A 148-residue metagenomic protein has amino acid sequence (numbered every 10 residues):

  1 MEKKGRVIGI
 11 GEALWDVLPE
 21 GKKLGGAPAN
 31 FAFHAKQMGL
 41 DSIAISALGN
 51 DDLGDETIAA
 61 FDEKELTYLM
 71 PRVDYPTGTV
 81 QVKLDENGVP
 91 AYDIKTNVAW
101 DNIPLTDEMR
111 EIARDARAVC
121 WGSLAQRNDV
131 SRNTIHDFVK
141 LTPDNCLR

Functional and structural regions predicted by a protein language model:
M1-I8, A60-D62, Y68-P71, E86-R148: Ribokinase/PfkB-type carbohydrate-kinase core domain
M1-L66, V80: Glycine-rich phosphate/adenosyl-contacting loop at the front of the ribokinase-like
A47-N50, D74, L124: Short beta->alpha junction loops/turns
L53, T77, P90: Short phosphate-engaging motifs
P71-G78: Gly/Ser-rich phosphate-binding catalytic loop and adjacent alpha/beta segment that cradle a phosphoryl group at enzyme
K83: Gly/Thr-rich phosphate-binding loop signature of adenosyl cofactor/nucleotide-binding cores
